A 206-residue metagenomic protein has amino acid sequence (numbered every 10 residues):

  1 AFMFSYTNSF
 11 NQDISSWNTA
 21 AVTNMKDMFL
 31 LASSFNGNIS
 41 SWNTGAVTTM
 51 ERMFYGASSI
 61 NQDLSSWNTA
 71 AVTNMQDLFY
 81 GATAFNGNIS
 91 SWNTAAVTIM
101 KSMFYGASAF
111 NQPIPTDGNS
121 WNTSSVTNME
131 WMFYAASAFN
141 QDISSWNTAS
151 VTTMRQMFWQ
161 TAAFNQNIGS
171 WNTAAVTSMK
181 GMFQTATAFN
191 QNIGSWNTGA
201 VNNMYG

Functional and structural regions predicted by a protein language model:
A1-G206: Negatively charged
